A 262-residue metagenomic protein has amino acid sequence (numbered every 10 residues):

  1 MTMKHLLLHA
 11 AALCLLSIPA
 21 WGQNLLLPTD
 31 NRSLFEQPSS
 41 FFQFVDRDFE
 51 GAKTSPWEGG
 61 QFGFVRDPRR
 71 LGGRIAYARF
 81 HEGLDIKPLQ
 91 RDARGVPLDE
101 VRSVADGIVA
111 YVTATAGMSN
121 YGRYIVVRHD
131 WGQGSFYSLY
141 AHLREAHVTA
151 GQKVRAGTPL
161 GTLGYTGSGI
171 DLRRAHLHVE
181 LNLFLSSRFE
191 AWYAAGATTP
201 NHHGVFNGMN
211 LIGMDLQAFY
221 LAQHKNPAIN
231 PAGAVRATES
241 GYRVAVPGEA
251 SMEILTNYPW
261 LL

Functional and structural regions predicted by a protein language model:
M1-A10: Bacterial N-terminal signal peptides that target proteins for export
H9-S17: Bacterial N-terminal signal peptides
I18-G22: Sec/Tat signal peptide C-region and signal peptidase I cleavage site
Q23-R123, H202-L262: Surface-exposed, glycine-biased beta-strand/turn segments
F80-A93, G134, A141, L181 (+1 more regions): Small beta-barrel nucleic-acid-binding modules, principally OB-folds
V96-L98, R102-E145, L172-H178: Zn2+-dependent peptidoglycan hydrolase active-site motif and core
V104, V148-T149, V154: Surface-exposed strand-loop junctions at beta-sheet edges and helix termini that form docking/interaction patches
M118-R128, H142, Q152-P227: Conserved, short, structured surface segments that act as functional micro-motifs
